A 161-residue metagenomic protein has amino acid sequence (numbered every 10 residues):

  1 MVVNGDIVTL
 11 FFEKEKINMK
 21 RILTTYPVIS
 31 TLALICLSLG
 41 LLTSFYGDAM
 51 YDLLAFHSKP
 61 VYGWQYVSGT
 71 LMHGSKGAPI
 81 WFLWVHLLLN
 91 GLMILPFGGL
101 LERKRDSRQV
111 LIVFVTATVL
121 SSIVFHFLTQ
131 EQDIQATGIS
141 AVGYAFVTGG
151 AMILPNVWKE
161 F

Functional and structural regions predicted by a protein language model:
V2-N18: Short, Lys/Arg-enriched N-terminal segments with co-localized hydrophobic residues within the first ~10-30 amino acids
D6-V8, T24, V147: Intrinsically disordered/low-complexity terminal segments and short unstructured peptides
E13-R21, F45, D52, K159: Polar/charged alpha-helical tracts
K20-V28: Interfacial transmembrane-helix boundary/kink motif in multi-pass membrane proteins
V28-A136: N-terminal TM1-TM2 helical hairpin plus the immediately adjacent luminal interfacial "cap"
R103-K104, M152-F161: Alpha-helical transmembrane bundle and helix-membrane interface signal in multi-pass integral membrane proteins
Q132-P155: Membrane-interface micro-motifs in multi-pass membrane enzymes
